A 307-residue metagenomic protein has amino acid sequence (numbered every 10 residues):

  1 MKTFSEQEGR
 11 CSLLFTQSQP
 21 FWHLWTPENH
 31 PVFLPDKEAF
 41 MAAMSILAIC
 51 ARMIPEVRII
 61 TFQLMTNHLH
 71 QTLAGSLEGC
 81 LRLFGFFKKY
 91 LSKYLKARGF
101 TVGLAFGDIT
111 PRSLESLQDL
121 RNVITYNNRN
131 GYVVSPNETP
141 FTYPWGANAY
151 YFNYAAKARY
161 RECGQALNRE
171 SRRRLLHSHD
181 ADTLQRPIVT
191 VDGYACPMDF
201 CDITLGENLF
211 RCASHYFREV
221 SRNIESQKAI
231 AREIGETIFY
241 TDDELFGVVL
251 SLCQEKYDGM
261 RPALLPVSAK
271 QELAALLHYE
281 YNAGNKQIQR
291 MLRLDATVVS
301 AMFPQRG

Functional and structural regions predicted by a protein language model:
M1-T66, S76-G307: Short Pro-Cys-Gly-centered "Cys-loop" motif that presents a nucleophilic cysteine in a tight turn
H68-H70: Histidine-centered divalent metal-coordination motifs
T72-A74: Short hydrophobic/aromatic beta-strand micro-patches that form the beta-sheet surface supporting nucleotide- or nucleic
